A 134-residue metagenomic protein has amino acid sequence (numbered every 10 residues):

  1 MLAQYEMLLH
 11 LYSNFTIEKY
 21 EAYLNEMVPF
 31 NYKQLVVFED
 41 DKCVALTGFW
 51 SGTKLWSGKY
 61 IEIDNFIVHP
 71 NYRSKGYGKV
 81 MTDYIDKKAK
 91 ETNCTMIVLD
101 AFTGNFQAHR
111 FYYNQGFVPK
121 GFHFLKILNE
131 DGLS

Functional and structural regions predicted by a protein language model:
L2-G58, I127: Acetyl-CoA-dependent GNAT
K33, T95, V118: Short acidic/polar active-site loop segments enriched in Thr and Asp
G52-I63, R73, P119-K120: A conserved beta-turn-beta hairpin within the catalytic core of GNAT-like acetyltransferases that forms part
F66-V68, A101: Hydrophobic adenine-recognition pocket in adenosine-nucleotide-binding enzymes
Y72, G76-Y84: Conserved acetyl-CoA pyrophosphate-binding loop and the N-cap/start of the following alpha-helix in GNAT-like
T82, A89-A101: Conserved GNAT acetyl-CoA-binding A-motif
V98-A108, L125-E130: Conserved beta-strand-loop-alpha-helix junction that forms the acyl-donor binding cleft
Y112, F117: Conserved active-site tyrosine of GNAT-family acetyltransferases
